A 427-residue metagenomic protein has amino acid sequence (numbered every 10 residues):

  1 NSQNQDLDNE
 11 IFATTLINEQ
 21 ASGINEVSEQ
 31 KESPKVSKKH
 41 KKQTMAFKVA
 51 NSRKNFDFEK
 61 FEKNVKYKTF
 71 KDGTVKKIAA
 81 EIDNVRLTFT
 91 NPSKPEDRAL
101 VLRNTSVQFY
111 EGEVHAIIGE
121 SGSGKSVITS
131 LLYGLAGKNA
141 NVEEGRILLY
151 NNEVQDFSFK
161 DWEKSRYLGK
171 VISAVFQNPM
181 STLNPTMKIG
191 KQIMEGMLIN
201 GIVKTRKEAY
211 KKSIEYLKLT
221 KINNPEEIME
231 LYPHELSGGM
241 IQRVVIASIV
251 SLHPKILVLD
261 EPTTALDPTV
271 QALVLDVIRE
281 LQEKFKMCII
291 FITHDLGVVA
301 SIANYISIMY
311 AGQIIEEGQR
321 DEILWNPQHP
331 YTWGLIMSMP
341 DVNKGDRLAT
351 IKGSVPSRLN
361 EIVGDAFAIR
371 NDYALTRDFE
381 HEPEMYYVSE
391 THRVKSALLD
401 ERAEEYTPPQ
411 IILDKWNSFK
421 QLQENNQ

Functional and structural regions predicted by a protein language model:
D72-I78, E227, Q319-Q423: Short catalytic/signature loops enriched in Gly
I118-E120: The feature captures the beta-strand-to-loop junction immediately N-terminal to the Walker
V142-Q155: Conserved ABC transporter NBD signature motif
V154-S173, I199, I323-P327, R358-E361: ABC ATPase NBD coupling module
S251-K255: A short, proline-enriched helix->beta-strand linker immediately N-terminal to the Walker B motif in ABC-type P-loop
P262, L266, V270-D346: P-loop NTP-binding/switch modules centered on Walker-like glycine-rich loops
